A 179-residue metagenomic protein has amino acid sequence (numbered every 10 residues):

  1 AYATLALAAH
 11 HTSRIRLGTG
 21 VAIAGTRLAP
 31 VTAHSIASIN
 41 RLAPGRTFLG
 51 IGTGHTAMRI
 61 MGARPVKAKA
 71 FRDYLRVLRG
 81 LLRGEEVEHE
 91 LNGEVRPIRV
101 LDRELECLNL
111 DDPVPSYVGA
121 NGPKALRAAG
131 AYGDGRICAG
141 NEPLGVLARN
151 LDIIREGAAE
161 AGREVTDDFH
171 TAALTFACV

Functional and structural regions predicted by a protein language model:
A1-V179: Active-site-adjacent structural elements that line small-molecule/cofactor binding pockets in enzymes
